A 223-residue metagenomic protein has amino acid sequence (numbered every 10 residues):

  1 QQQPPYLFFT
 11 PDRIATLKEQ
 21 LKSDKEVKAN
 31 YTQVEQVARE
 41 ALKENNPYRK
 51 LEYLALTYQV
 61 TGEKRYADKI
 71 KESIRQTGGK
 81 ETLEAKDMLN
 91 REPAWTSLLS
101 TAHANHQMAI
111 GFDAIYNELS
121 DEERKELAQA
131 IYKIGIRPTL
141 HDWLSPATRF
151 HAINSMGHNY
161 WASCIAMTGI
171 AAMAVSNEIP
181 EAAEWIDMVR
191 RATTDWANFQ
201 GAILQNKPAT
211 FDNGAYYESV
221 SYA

Functional and structural regions predicted by a protein language model:
P4-I14, K18-L21, V27-Y31, E35 (+1 more regions): Aromatic-lined, polymer-binding surfaces characteristic of secreted/periplasmic polysaccharide-degrading enzymes
